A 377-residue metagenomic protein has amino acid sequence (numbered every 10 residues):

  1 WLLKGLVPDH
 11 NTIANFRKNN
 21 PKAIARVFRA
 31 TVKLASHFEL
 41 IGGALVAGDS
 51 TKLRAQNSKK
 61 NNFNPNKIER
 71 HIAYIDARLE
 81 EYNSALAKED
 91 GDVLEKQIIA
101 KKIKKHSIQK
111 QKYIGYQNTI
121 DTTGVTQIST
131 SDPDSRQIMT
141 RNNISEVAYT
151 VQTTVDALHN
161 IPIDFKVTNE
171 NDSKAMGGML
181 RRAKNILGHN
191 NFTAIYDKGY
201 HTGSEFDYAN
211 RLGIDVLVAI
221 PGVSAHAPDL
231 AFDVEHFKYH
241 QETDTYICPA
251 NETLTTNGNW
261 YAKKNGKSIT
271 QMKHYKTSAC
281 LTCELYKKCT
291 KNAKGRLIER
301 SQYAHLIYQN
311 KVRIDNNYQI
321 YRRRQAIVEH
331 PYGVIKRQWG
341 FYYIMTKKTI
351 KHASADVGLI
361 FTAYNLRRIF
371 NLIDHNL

Functional and structural regions predicted by a protein language model:
L2-L377: Anion-binding and metal-coordination hotspots
